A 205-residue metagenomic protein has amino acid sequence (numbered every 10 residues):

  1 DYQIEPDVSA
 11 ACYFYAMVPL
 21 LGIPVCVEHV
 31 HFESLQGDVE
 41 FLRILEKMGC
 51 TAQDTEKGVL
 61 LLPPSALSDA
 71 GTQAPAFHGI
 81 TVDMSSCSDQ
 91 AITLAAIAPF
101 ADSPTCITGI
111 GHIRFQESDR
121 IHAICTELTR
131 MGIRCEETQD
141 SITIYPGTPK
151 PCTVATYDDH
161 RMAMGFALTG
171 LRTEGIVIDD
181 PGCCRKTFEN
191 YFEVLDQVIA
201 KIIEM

Functional and structural regions predicted by a protein language model:
D1-M205: Short, structured segments at the rim of ligand-binding sites
